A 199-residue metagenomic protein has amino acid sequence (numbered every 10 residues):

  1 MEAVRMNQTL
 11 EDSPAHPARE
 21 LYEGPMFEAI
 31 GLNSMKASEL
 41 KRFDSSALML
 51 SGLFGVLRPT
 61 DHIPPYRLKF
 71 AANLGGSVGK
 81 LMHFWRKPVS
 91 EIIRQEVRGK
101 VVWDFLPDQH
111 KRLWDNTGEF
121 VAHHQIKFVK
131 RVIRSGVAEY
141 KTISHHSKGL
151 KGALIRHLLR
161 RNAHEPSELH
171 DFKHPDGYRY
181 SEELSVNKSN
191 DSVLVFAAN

Functional and structural regions predicted by a protein language model:
M1-S34: Active-site helix-to-loop segments that bind/position phosphate- or nucleotide-bearing substrates and donors across
P17, L32-N199: Internal, well-folded beta-alpha domain core
